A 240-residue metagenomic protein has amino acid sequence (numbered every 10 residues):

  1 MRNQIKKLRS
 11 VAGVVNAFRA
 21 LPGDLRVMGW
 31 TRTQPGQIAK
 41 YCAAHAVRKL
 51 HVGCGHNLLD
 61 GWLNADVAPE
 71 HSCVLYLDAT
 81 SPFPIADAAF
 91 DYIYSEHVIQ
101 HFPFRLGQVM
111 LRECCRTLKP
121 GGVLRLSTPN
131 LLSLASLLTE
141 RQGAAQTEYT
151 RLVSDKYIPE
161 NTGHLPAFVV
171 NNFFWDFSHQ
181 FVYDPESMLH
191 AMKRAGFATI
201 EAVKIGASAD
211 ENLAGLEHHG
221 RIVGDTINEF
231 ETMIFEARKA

Functional and structural regions predicted by a protein language model:
M1-H45: Membrane-proximal basic amphipathic "stem/tether" segments
T31-P35, K49, P185, F230: A structural signal for well-ordered alpha-helical scaffolds and beta->alpha junctions
T33-Q34, L77, V109, Y183: Short, conserved clusters of charged catalytic residues that mark active-site and nucleotide-handling motifs
Y41, D66, D225-T226: Short secondary-structure boundary/capping segments
H45-S136, F235-K239: Conserved SAM-binding loop
L106-V109, E113, K119, V123-A240: S-adenosyl-L-methionine-dependent methyltransferase catalytic module, highlighting the catalytic core
